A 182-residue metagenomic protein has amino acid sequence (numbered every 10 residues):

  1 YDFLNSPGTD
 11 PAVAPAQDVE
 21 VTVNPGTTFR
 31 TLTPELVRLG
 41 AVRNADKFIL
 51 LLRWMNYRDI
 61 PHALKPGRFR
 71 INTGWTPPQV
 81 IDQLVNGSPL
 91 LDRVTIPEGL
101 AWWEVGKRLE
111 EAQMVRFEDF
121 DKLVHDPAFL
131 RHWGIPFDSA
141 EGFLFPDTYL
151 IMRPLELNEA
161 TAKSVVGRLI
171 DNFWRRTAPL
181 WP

Functional and structural regions predicted by a protein language model:
Y1-P182: Conserved catalytic or metal-liganding residues and their short signature motifs at active sites of enzymes
